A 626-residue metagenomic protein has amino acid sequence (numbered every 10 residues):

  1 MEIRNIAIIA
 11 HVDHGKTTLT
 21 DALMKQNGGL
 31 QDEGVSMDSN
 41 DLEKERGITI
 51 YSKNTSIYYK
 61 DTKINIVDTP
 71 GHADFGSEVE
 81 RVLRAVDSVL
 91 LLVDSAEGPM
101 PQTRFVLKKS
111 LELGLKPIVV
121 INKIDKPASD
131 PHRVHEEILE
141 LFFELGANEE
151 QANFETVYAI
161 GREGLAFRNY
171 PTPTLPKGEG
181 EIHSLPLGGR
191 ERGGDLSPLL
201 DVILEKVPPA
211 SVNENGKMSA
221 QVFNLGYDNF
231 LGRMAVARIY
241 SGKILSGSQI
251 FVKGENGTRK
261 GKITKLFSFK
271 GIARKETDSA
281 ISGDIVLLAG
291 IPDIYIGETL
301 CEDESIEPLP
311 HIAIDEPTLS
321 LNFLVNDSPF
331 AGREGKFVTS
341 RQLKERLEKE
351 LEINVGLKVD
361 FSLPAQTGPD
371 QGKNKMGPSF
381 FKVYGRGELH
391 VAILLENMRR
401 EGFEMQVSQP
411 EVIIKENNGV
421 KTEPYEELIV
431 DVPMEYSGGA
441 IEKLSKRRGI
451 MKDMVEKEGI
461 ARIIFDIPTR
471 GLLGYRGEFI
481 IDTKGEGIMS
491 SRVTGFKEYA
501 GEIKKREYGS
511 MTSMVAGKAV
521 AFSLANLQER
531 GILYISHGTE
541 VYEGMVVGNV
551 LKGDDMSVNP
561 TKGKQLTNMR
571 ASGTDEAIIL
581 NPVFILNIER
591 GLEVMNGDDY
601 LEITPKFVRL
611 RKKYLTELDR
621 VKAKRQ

Functional and structural regions predicted by a protein language model:
M1-G15, A73, V86, A96-K108 (+16 more regions): Conserved structured catalytic cores and adjacent interaction surfaces of nucleotide-binding/hydrolyzing enzymes
M1-V93, E97, E137, L225-D228: P-loop NTPase switch module centered on the Walker A-proximal segment
G34-D38, L145-V157, A210-Q221, E255-F269 (+10 more regions): Interdomain boundary/hinge elements
K116, K126-P171, G193-E205: Canonical P-loop GTPase G-domain recognition
G178-G180, G188-E191, P369-G372: Glycine-biased, low-complexity coil/linker segments
S219-L321, A331-R333, F337, K344 (+5 more regions): Conserved nucleotide-binding/hydrolysis modules and their immediate coupling elements across P-loop/ASCE NTPase motors
Y240, L324-V338, L428-Y436: Short, surface-exposed ligand-recognition loops at beta-strand->loop->(often short) alpha-helix junctions that present
